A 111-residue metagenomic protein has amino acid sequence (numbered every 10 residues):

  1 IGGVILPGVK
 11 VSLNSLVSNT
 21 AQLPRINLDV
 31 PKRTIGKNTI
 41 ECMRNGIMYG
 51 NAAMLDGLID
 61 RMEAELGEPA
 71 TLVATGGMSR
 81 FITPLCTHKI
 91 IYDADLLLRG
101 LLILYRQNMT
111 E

Functional and structural regions predicted by a protein language model:
G2-G3, P7, R61-E68, H88-I91 (+1 more regions): Short acidic/glycine-rich loops and adjacent helix/strand connectors that line catalytic pockets where negatively
G2-Y49, L104, N108: Glycine-rich phosphate-binding loop plus the immediately following alpha-helix
S12, N51-M54, L97: Catalytic-loop motifs flanking and including active-site residues across diverse enzymes
A21, M48, R80, P84 (+1 more regions): Glycine-rich phosphate-binding/hydrolytic loop that grips phosphoryl groups
P31-T71, K89-I91: Adenine-nucleotide phosphate-binding core of ATP-dependent small-molecule kinases
A70-S79: Glycine-rich beta-strand-to-loop/alpha-helix junction loops that act as flexible
